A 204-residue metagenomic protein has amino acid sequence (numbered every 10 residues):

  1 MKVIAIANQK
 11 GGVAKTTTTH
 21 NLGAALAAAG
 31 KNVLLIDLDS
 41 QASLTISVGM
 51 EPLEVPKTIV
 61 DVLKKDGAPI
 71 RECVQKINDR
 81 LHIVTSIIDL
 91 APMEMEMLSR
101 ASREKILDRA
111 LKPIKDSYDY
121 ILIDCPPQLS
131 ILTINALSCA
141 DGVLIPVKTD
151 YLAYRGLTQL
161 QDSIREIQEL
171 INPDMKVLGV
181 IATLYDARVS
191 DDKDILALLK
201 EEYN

Functional and structural regions predicted by a protein language model:
M1-N204: P-loop NTP-binding core
